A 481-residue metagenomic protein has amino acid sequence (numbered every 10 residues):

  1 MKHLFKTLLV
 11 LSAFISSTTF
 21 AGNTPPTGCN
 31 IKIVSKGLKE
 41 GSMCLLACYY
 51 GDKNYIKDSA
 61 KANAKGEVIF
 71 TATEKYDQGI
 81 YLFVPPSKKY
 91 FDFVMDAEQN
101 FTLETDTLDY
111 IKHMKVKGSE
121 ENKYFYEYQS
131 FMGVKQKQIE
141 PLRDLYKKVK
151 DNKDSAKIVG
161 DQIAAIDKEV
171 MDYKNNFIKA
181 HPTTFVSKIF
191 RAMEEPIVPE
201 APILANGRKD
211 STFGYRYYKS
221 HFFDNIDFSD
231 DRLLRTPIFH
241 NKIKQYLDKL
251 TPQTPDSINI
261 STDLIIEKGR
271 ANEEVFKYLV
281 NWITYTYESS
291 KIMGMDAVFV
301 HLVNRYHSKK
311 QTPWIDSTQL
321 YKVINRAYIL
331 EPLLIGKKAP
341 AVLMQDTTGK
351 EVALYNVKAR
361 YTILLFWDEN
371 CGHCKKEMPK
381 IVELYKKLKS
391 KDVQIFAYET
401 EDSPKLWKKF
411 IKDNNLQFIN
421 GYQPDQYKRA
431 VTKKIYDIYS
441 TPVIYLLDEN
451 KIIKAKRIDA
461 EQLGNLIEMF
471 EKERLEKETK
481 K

Functional and structural regions predicted by a protein language model:
M1-I33, Y422, R474, T479-K481: Bacterial Sec-dependent N-terminal signal peptides
A21-P182, I189-M193, I197-S229: A non-transmembrane, solvent-exposed segment enriched in polar/low-complexity residues
M193, L416, D425-M469: Thiol/disulfide oxidoreductase modules built on the thioredoxin-like
S211-V275, V280: Structured, charged N-terminal subsegments at the starts of enzyme catalytic cores and at intra-chain domain/subunit
D256-I315: A cross-family structural signal marking well-folded subdomains
S289-Q345, K350, Y355-A359, K386 (+3 more regions): N-proximal helix/coil linker or "cap" segments that precede and/or mark the start of modular domains
V352-I381, Q394-F396: Short active-site neighborhood of thiol/selenol oxidoreductases, capturing the structured segment around
K375-N414, Y427-T432: Structural microenvironment flanking redox-active thiols in thiol-disulfide oxidoreductases
